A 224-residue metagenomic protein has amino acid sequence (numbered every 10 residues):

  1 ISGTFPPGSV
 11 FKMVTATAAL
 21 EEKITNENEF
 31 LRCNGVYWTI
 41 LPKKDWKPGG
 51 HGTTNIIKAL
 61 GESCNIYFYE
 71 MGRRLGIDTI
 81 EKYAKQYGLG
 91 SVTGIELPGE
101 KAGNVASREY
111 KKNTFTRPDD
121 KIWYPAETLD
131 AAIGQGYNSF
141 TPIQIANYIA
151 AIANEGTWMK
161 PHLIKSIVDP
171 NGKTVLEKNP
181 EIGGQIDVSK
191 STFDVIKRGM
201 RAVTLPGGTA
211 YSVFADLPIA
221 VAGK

Functional and structural regions predicted by a protein language model:
I1-S9, V14-K224: Beta-lactam-recognizing serine transpeptidase/beta-lactamase-like catalytic domain environment
